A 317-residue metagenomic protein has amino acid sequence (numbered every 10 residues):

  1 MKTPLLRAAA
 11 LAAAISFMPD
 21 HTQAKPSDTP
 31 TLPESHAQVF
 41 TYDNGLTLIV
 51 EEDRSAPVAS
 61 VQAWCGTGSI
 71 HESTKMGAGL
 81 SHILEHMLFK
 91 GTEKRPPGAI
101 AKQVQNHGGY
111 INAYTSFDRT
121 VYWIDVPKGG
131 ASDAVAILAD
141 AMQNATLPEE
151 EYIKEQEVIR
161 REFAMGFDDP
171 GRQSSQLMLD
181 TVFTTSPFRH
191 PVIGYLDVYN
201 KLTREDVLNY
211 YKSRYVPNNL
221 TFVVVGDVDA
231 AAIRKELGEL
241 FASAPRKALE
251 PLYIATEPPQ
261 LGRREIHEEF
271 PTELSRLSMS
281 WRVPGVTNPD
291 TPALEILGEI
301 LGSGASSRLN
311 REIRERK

Functional and structural regions predicted by a protein language model:
M1-A9: Bacterial N-terminal signal peptides that target proteins for export
A8-S16: Bacterial N-terminal signal peptides
D20-A24: Sec/Tat signal peptide C-region and signal peptidase I cleavage site
K25, S60-D125, P191, G304-K317: M16/MPP (pitrilysin/insulinase) zinc-metallopeptidase core fold and M16-derived inactive scaffolds
P30-W64: Mature N-terminal segment immediately following signal peptide/propeptide cleavage in secreted/periplasmic
H36, T41, L46, A99-E250 (+5 more regions): Charge-rich, well-structured scaffold segments of protease-associated domains
R54-P57, T67-H71, K94, K128-A131 (+2 more regions): Solvent-exposed loop/turn segments at secondary-structure junctions within structured extracellular/periplasmic domains
L249-S306, E312: His/Glu-based metal-binding/catalytic segments typifying zinc-dependent metallopeptidases
